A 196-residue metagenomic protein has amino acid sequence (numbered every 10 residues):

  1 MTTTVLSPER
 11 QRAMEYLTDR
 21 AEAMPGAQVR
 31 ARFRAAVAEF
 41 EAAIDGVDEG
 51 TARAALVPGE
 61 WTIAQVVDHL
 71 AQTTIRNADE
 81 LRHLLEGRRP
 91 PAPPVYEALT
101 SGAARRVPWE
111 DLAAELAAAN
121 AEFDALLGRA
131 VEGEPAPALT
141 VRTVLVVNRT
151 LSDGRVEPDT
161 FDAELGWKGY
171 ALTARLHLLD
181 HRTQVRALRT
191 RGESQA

Functional and structural regions predicted by a protein language model:
T2-Q11, T18, R53-L99, L139-A196: Short, contiguous alpha-helical
T2-V5, A43, A113-A114: Short N-terminal helix-initiation segments at or just after the protein's N-terminus
M14-A31: N-terminal export signals and maturation junctions of secreted/periplasmic proteins
M24, V47, W61, A104-V107: Short coil/turn linker and secondary-structure boundary residues
M24-V29, R106-A114, W167-L172: Active-site rim elements
R32, A36, E41, L99-S152: Acidic/histidine-rich alpha-helical segments that form the ligand environment of transition-metal centers
R32-W61, L81: A glycine-rich, hydrophobic loop/mini-helix early in the fold
V37, E41-D45, I75-R82, A117-V131 (+2 more regions): Structural signal for well-ordered, non-membrane alpha-helices
